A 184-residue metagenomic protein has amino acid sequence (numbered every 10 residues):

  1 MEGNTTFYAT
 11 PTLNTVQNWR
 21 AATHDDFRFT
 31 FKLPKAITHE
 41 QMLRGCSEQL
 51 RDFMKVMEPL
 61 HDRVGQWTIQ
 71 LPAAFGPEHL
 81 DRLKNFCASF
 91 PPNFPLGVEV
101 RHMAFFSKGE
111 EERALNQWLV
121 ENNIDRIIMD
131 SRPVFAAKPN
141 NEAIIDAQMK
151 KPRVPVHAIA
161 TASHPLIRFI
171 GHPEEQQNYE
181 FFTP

Functional and structural regions predicted by a protein language model:
M1-P184: Residues lining hydrophobic/aromatic ligand-binding pockets adjacent to catalytic sites
